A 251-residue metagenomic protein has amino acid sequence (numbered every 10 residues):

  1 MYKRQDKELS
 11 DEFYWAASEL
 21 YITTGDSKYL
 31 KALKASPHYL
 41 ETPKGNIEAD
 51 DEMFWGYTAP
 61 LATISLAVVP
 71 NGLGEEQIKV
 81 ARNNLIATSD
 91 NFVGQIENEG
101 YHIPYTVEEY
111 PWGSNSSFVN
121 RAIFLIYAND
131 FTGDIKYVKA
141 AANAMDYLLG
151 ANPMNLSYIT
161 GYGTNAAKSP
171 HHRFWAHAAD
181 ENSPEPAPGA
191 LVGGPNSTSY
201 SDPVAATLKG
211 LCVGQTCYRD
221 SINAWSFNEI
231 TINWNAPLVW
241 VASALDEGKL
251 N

Functional and structural regions predicted by a protein language model:
M1-Y2: Conserved small/polar residues in nucleotide/adenosyl-binding loops
S10-A35, F54-N98, E108-N251: Aromatic (Trp/Tyr) and acidic
H38-A49: Solenoid-like repeat scaffolds
I103-Y105: Short glycine-/Asp-/Thr-/Trp-enriched loop segments that recur within the blades of beta-propeller repeat domains
